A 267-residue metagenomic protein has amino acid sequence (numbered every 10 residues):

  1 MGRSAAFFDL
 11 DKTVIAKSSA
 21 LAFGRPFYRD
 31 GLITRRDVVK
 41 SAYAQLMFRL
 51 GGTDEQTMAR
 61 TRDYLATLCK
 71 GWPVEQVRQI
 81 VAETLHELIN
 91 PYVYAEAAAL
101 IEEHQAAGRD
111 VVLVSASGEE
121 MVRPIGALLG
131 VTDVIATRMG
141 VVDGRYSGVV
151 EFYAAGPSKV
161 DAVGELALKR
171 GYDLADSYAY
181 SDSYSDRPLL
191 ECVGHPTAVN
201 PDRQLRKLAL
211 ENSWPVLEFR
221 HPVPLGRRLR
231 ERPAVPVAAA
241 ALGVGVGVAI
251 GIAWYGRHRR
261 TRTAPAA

Functional and structural regions predicted by a protein language model:
M1-T53: Active-site neighborhood of HAD-like aspartate-dependent phosphohydrolases
G2-R3, Q79, H86-A267: C-terminal cap/substrate-recognition subdomain and adjoining C-terminal extension of metal-dependent phosphatase-like
I15, T57, C69, I89 (+1 more regions): Catalytic cores of large soluble enzymes that bind and process phosphate-bearing ligands
S18, W72, S158: Conserved active-site and cofactor/substrate-binding residues in soluble primary-metabolism enzymes
D37, E75-Q76, Q204: An acidic, carboxylate-rich microenvironment
L50-T61, I135: Small-residue-rich anion-binding loops in enzyme active sites
R60-A95: Metal-dependent phosphoesterase signature
